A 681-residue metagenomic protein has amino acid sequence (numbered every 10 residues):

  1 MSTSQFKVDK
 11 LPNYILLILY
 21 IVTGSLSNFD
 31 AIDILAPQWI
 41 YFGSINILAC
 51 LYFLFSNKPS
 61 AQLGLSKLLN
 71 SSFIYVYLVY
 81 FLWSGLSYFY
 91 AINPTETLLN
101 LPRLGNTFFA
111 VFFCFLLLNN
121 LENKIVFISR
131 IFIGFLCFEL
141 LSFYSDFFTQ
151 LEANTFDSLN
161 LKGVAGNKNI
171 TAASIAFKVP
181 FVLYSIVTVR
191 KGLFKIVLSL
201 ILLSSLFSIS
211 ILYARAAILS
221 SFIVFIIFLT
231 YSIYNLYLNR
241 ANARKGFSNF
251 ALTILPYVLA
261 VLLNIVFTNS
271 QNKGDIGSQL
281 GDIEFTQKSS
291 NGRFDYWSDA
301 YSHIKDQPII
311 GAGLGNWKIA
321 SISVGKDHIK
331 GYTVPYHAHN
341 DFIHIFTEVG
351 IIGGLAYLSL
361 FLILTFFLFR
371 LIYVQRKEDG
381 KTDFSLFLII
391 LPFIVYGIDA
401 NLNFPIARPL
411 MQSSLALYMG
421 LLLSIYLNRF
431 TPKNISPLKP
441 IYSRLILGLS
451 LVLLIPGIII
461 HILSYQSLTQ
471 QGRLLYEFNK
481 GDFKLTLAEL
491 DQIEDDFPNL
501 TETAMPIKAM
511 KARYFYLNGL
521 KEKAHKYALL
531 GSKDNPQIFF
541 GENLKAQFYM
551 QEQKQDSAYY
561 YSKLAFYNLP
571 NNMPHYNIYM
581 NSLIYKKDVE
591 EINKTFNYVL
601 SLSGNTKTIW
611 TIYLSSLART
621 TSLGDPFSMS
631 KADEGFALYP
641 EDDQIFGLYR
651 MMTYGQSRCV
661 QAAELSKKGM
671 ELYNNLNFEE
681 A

Functional and structural regions predicted by a protein language model:
M1-G85, P94-L99, N106-G134, S185-S199 (+17 more regions): Transmembrane signal-anchor hairpin modules in multi-pass inner-membrane enzymes, especially those that act on
S2-S27, F42-F53, F81-Y88, L99-F113 (+9 more regions): Alpha-helical transmembrane segments of multi-pass inner-membrane proteins
T23-A36, S87-Y90, E152-V164, N291-W297 (+1 more regions): Juxtamembrane membrane-water interface segments that cap and precede transmembrane helices
S60-A61, N119-N120, A153-D157, L238 (+5 more regions): Juxtamembrane loop-helix boundary motifs flanking transmembrane segments in multi-pass membrane proteins
D146, I211-L212, A217, F228 (+5 more regions): A membrane-periplasm/extracellular boundary helix in multi-pass inner-membrane enzymes that assemble envelope glycans
Q287, G292-P335, F342-I345, V349-A356: TM-adjacent membrane-interface loops and short helices in multi-pass inner/ER membrane proteins
F361, F369-Q470, L475, I645: Long, contiguous interaction/recruitment modules in multidomain scaffold/adaptor proteins
L529-K587, E591, T608: Charged, long alpha-helical assembly modules
